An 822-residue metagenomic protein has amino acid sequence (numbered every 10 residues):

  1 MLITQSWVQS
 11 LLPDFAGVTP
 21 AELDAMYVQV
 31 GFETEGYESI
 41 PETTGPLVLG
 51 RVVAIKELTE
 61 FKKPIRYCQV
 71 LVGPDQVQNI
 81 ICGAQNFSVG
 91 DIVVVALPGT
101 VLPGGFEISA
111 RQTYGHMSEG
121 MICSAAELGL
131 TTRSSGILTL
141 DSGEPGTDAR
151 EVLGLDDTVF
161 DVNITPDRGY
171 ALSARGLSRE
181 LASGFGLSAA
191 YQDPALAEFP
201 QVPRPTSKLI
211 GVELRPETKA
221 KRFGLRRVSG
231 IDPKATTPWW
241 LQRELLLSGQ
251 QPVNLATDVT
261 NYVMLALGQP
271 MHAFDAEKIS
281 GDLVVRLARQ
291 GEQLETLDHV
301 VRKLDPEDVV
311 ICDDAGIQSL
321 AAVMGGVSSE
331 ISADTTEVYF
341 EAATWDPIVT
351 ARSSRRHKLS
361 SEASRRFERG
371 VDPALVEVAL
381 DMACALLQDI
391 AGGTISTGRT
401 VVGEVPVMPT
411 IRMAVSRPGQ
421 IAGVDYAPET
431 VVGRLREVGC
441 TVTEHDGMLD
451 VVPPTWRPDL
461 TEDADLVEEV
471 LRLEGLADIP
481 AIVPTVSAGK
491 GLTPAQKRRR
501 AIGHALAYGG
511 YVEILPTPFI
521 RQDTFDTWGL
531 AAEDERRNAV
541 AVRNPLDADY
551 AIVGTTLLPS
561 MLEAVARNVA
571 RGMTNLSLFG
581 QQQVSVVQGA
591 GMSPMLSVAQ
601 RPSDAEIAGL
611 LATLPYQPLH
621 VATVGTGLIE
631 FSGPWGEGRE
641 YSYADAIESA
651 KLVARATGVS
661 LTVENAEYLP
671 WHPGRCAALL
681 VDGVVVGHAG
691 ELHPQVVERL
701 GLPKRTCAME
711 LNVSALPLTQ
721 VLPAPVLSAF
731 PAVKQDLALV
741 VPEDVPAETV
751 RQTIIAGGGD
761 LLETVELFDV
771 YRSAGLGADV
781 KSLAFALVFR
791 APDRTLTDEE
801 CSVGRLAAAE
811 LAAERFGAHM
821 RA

Functional and structural regions predicted by a protein language model:
M1-R204, R227, Y339, R356-K358 (+5 more regions): Phosphate-backbone binding interfaces of nucleic-acid-interacting proteins
T4-W7, L11, A25, P41 (+4 more regions): Glycine/proline-enriched, intrinsically flexible loops and inter-domain linkers
Q29, E437-T443, M595, E606-I607 (+3 more regions): A carboxyl-terminal module marker
P41-G45, E198, V263, V452 (+4 more regions): Beta-rich nucleic-acid/ligand-interaction surfaces
L49-N79, Q242-R243, L247, T260-S328: Conserved mixed alpha/beta core segments that line enzyme active sites in large multi-domain catalysts
E107, R111, V284-M324, S328-I331 (+5 more regions): Class II aminoacyl-tRNA synthetase-like tRNA-binding/catalytic domains
Y114-T139, D148-T158, V162, A195 (+6 more regions): Mobile "lid/hinge" segments at catalytic clefts and subdomain interfaces of large enzymes
G176, I411-L576, V788-R790, T795-L796 (+1 more regions): Extended, well-folded interaction surfaces typified by the phenylalanyl-tRNA synthetase beta subunit core
